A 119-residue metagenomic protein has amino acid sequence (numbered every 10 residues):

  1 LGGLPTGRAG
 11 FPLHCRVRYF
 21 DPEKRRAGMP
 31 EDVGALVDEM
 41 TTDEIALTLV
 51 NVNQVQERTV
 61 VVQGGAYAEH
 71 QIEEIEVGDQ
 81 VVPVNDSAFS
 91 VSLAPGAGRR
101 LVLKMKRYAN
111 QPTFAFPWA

Functional and structural regions predicted by a protein language model:
T6-A119: C-terminal beta-sandwich/jelly-roll accessory domains of carbohydrate-active enzymes
